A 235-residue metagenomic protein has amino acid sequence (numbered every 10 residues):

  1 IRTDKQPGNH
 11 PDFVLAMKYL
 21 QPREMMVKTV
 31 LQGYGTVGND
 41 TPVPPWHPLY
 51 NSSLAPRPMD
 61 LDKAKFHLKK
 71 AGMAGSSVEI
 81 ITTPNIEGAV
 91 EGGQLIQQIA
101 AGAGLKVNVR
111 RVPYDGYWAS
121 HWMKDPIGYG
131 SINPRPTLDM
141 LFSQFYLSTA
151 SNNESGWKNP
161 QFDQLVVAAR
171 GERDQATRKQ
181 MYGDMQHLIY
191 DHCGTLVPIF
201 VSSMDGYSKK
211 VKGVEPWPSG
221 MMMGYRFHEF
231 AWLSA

Functional and structural regions predicted by a protein language model:
I1-T3, P7, M25-V30, K69 (+3 more regions): Pocket-flanking alpha-helical
R2-Q6, F13-A16, L49-R57, T82-I86 (+2 more regions): Second-shell loop/turn segments in exported
D4, G8-W46, E91-G92, I189-V197: Periplasmic-binding protein-like
D12-L15, Y19, V27, G102 (+3 more regions): Extracytoplasmic/peripheral linker and loop segments enriched in polar/acidic and small residues with frequent Thr/Pro
V37-K70, I86-E91: Structural transition elements
G75-N85, N108: Short, well-ordered beta-strand elements
I96-I99, A103-K106, M123-S131: Alpha-to-beta junction loops
Y207-A235: Long beta-strand-rich cores associated with HINT superfamily self-processing modules
